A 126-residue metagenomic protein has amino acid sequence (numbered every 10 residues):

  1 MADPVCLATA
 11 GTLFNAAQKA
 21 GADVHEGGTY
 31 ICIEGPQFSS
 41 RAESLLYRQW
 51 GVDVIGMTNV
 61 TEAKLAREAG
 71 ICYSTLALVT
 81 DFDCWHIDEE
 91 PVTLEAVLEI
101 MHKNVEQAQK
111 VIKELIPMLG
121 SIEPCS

Functional and structural regions predicted by a protein language model:
M1-C84, P91, E95-E106, V111-S126: Glycine-rich phosphate- or other oxyanion-binding loops that anchor nucleotides, phosphorylated ligands
